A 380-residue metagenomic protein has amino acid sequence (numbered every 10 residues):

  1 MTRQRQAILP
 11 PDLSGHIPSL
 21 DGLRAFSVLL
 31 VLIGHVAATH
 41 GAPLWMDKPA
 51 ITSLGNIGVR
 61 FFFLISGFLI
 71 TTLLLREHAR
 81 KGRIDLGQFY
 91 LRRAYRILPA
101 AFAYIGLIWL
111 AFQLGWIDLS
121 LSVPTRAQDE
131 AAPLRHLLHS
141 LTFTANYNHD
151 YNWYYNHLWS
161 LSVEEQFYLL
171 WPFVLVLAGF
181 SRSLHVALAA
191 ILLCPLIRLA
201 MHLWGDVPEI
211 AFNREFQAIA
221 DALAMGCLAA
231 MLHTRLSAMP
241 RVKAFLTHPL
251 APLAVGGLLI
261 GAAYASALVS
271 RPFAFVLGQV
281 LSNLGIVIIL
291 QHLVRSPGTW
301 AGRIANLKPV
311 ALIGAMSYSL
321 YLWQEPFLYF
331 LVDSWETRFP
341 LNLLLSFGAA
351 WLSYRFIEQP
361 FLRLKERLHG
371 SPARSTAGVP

Functional and structural regions predicted by a protein language model:
G15-P18, D47-V59, R126-R135, L141 (+5 more regions): Interfacial loop-to-helix transition and helix-capping segments at the boundaries of transmembrane helices
H16-R76, Y95-A101, R135-L138, T142-T144 (+5 more regions): Functionally critical transmembrane alpha-helices in membrane proteins and complexes, commonly lining
L30-H35, F68-T72, G106-L110, F167-F180 (+2 more regions): Membrane-interfacial alpha-helical segments at the cytosolic side of multi-pass membrane proteins
N56, L223, C227-L228, H248-P360: Alpha-helical transmembrane segments of multi-pass integral membrane proteins
N56-V59, L75-I117, A127-P133, H139 (+8 more regions): Transmembrane alpha-helical segments and their boundary/interface "anchor" motifs in multi-pass integral membrane
T71-A79, A111-L114, V176-S181, L228-A238 (+3 more regions): Structural signal for the C-terminal ends of transmembrane alpha-helices and the immediately following loop
E165-L193, H202, M231-A251: Solvent-exposed interhelical
A305-P309, P360-P380: Membrane-proximal cytoplasmic C-terminal regulatory module of class A 7TM GPCRs
